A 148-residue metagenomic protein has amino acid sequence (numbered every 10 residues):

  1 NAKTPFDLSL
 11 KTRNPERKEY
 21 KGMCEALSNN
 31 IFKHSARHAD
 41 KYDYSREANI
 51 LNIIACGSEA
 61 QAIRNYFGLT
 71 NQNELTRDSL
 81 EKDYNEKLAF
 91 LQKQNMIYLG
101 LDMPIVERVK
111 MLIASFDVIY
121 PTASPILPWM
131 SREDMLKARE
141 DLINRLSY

Functional and structural regions predicted by a protein language model:
N1-Y148: Positively charged, phosphate-engaging catalytic surfaces used for nucleic-acid and nucleotide handling
